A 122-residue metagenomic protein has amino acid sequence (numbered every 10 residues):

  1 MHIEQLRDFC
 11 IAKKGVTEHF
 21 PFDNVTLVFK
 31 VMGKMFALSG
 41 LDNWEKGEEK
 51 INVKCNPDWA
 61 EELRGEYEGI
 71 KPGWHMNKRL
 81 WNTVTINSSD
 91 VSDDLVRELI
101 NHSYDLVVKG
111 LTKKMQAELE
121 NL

Functional and structural regions predicted by a protein language model:
M1-L122: Charge-dense, helix-prone N-terminal extensions
